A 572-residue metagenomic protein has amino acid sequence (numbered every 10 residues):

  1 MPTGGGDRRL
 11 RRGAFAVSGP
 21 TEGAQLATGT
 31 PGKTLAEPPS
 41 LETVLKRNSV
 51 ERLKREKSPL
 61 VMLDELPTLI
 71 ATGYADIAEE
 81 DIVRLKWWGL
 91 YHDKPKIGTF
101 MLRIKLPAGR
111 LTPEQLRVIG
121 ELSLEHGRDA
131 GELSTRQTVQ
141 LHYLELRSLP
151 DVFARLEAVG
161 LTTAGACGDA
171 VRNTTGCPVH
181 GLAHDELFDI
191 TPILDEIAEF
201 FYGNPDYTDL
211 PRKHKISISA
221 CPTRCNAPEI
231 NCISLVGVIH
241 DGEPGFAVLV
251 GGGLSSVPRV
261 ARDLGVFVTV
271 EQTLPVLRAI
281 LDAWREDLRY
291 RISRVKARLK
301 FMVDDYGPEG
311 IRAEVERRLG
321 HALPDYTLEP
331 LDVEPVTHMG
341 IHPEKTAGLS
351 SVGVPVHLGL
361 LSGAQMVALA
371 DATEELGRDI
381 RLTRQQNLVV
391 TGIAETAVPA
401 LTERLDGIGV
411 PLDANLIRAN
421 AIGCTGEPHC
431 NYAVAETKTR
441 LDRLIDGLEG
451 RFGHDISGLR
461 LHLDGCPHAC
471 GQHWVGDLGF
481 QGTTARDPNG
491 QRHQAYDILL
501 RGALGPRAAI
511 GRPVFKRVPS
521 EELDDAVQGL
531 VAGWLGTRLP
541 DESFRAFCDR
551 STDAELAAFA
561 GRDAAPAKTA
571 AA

Functional and structural regions predicted by a protein language model:
M1-R9: Compositionally biased, low-complexity flexible segments
R8-A572: Peripheral terminal and linker regions in Fe-S/redox and tRNA-modifying enzymes
